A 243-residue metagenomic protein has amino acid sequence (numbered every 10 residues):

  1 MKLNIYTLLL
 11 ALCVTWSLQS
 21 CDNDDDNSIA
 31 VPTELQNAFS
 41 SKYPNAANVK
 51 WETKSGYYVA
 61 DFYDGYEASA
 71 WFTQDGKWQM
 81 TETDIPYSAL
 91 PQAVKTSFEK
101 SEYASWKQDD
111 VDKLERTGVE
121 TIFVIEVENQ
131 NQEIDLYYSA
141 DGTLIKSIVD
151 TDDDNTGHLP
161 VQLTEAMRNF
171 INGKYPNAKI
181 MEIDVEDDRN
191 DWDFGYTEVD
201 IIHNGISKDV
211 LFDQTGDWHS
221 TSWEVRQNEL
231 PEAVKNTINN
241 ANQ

Functional and structural regions predicted by a protein language model:
K2-Y6, A11-N45: Bacterial Sec-dependent N-terminal signal peptides
S28-Q243: First exposed extracellular module after export/assembly in secreted or surface-exposed proteins
